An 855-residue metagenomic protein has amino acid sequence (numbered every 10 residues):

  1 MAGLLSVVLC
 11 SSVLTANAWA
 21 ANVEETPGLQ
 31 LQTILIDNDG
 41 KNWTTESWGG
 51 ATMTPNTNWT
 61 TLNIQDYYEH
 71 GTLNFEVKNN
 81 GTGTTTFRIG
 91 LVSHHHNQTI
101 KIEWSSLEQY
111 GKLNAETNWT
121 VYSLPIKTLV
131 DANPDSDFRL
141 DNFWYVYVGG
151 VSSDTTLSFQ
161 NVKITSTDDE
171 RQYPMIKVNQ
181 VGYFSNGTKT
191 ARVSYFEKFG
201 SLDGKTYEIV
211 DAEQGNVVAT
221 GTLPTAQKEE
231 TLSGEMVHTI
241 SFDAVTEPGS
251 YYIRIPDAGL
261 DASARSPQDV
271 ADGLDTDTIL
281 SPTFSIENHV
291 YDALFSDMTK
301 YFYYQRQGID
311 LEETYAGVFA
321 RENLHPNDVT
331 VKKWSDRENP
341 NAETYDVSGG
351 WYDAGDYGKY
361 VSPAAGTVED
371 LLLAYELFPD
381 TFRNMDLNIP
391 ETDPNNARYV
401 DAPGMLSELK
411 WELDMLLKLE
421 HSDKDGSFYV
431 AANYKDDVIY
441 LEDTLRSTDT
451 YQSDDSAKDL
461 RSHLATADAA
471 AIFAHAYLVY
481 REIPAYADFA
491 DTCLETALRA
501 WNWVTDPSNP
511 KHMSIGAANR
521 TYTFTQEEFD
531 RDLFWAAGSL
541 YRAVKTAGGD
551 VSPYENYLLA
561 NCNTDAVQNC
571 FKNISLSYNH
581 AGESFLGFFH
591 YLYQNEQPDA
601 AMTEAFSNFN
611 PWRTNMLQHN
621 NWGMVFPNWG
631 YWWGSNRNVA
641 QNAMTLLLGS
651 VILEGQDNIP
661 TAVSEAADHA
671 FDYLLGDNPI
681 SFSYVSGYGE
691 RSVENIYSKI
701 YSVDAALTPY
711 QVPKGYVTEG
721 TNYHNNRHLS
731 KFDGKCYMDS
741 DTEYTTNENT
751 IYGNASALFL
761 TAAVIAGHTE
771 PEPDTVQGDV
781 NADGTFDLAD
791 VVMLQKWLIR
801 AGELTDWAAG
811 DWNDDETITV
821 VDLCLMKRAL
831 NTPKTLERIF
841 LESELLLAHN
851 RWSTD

Functional and structural regions predicted by a protein language model:
S6, S11, T15-N17, E770-R851 (+1 more regions): Cellulosome-associated attachment modules in secreted, modular CAZymes
A21-G50, K163-D168, R838-D855: Glycan-recognition and processing domains
S47-P134, S153-L157, T165: Extracellular ligand-binding interfaces
L124, V146, Q160-I164, L846: Extracellular beta-strand elements of beta-rich domains used for carbohydrate recognition/degradation or cell-matrix
V146-S153: Short beta-strand-plus-loop segments that form exposed binding edges in beta-rich domains
V181-L260, V270-D275, K300-A365, E369 (+7 more regions): Aromatic (Trp/Tyr) and acidic
L260-S266, V270-I286: Short Trp-Ser/Thr-centered turn/loop motifs at beta-strand boundaries
P403-D425: Carboxylate/His-rich catalytic cores and anion/metal-binding grooves
